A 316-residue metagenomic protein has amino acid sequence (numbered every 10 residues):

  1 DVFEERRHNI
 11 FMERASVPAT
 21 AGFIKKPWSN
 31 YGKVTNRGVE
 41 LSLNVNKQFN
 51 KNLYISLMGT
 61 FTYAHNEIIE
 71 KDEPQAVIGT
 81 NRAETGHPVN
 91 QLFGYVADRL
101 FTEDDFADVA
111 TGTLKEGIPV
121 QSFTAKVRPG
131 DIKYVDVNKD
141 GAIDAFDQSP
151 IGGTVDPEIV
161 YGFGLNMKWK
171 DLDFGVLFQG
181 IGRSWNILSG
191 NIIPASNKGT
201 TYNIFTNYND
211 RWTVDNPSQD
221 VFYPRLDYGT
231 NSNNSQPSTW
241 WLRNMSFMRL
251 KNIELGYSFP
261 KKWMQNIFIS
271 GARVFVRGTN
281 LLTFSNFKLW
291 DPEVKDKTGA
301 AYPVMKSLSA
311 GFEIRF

Functional and structural regions predicted by a protein language model:
D1-A21, L53-I55, T62, N66 (+1 more regions): Membrane-embedded beta-barrel scaffold of Gram-negative outer-membrane proteins
V2-H8, I24-K25, K33-V39, F61-E67 (+4 more regions): Transmembrane beta-barrel architecture of outer-membrane proteins
V2-H8, V45-K47, F61-E67, W169-D171 (+5 more regions): Transmembrane beta-strands of outer-membrane beta-barrel pores
I10-R14, N66-A83, R183-W212, F284-W290: Outer-membrane beta-barrel and related beta-rich outer-membrane complex signature in Gram-negative bacteria
A19, W28-N36, G79-D105, N216-S218 (+2 more regions): C-terminal beta-signal and terminal closure region of outer-membrane beta-barrel proteins
S29-T35, N46-G153: Conserved small-residue
I55-L57, F163, W169, F174-V176 (+3 more regions): Transmembrane beta-strands of outer-membrane beta-barrel proteins
P129, I181-R273, G278: Extracytoplasmic gating/loop element in the C-terminal half of outer-membrane beta-barrel translocons and assembly
